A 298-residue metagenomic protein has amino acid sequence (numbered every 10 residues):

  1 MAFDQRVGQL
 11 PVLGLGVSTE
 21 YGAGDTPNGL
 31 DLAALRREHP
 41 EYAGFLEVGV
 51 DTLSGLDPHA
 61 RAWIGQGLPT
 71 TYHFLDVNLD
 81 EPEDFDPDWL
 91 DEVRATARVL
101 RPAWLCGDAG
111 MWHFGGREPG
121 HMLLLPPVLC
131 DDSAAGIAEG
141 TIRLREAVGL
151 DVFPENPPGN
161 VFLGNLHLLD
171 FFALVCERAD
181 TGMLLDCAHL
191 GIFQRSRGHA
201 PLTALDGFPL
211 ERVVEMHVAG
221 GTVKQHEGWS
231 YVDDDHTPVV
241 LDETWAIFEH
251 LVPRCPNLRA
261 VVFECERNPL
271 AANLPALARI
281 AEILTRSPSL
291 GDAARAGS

Functional and structural regions predicted by a protein language model:
M1-L35, Y42, E47-V50: Boundary/entry segment of secreted carbohydrate-active catalytic domains
V7-G8, A33-E41, S54-Y72, D88-A103 (+4 more regions): Acidic (Asp/Glu)-rich catalytic clusters
G22-D31, E47-A60, N78-D88, N160-L166 (+3 more regions): Acidic-and-aromatic substrate-binding clefts and catalytic sites of carbohydrate-active enzymes
L46, L105, D186, M216 (+1 more regions): Conserved, mostly hydrophobic/aromatic
E83-D84, M122-A134, F193-N257: Gly/Pro-rich active-site loop or hairpin
D88-M183: Active-site acidic/histidine proton-transfer and metal-coordination neighborhood in alpha/beta enzyme cores
A147-G228: Acidic/histidine-rich catalytic cores of soluble enzymes
L270-G297: C-terminal helical cap(s) of enzyme catalytic domains, especially alpha/beta-barrels
